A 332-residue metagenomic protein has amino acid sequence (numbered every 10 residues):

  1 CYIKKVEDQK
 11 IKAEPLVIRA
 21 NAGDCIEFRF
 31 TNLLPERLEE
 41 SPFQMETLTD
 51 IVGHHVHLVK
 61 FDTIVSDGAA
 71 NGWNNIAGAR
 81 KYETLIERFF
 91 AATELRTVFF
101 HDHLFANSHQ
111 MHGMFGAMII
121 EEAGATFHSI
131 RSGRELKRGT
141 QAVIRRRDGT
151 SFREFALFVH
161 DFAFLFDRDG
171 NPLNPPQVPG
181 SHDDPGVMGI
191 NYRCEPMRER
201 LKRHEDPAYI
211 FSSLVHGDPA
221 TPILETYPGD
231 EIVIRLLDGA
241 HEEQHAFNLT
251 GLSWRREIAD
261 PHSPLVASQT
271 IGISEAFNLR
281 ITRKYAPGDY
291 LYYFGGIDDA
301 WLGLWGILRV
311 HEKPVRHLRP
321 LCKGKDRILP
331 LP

Functional and structural regions predicted by a protein language model:
C1-S66, A70-I76, T84, P172-L236 (+1 more regions): N-terminal, post-signal-peptide metal-ligating segments of extracellular/periplasmic oxidoreductases, dominated by
Q9, G72, H109-T150, H216-D218: Surface-exposed, Gly/Pro/Thr- and Asp/Glu-enriched linker/hinge segments that connect structured elements
I18-A20, Q44-E46, F90-A92, S108-Q110 (+6 more regions): A general structural signal for short secondary-structure junctions and capping/turn motifs
L33-L38, F43-H128, S268-P332: Extracellular/periplasmic metallocenter environments
V52, M114-G116, R153-F155, H160 (+8 more regions): Structural beta-strand/beta-sheet cores of well-ordered domains, especially the beta-sheet scaffolds that support
S129-H204: Glycine-rich (often Gly-Gly/Gly-Pro-rich) flexible segments and glycine-rich loop motifs, frequently accented by
D167-N171, F247, A259, W305 (+1 more regions): Short conserved micro-motifs at the rims of enzyme active sites and ligand-binding pockets
A240-E243, F247-L265, D298-A300, R309-P314: Active/binding-pocket-proximal capping segment
